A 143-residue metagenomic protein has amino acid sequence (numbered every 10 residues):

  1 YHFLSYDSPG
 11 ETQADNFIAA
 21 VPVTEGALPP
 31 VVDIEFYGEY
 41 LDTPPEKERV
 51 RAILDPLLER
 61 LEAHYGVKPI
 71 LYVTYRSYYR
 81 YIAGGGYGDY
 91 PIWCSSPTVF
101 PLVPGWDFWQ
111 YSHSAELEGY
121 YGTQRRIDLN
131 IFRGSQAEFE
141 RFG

Functional and structural regions predicted by a protein language model:
Y1-V67: Substrate-binding cleft of extracellular glycoside hydrolase catalytic domains
L4-G10, E35-Y40, Y75-Y79, P97-P101 (+1 more regions): Solvent-exposed loop/turn segments at secondary-structure junctions within structured extracellular/periplasmic domains
D7-S8, P69, V73, I127-Q136: Short, exposed beta-strand "edge-strand" segments with a Pro/Gly-rich flavor and a Y/T-containing core
A19-P22, G84-G88: Short, surface-exposed basic-aromatic patches at helix termini and helix-loop junctions that form
A27-V31, K68-I70, P91-W93, D107-F108: Structural preference for beta-strand elements that scaffold enzyme active sites
T43-P56, Y75-G84, Q110-D128: Short secondary-structure transition/capping segments
E62-R80: Aromatic-lined carbohydrate-recognition surfaces of secreted/lumenal glycan-active proteins
G85-G143: Functionally critical loop-and-helix segments that line ligand-binding/catalytic clefts of soluble enzyme domains
